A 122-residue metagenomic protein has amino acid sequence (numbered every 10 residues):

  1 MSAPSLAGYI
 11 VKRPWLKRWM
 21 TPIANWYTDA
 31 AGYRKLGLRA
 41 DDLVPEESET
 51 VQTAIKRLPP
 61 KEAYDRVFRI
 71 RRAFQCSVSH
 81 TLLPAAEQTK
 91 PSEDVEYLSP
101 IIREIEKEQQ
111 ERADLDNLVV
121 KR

Functional and structural regions predicted by a protein language model:
S5-R122: Core mature regions of organelle-targeted
